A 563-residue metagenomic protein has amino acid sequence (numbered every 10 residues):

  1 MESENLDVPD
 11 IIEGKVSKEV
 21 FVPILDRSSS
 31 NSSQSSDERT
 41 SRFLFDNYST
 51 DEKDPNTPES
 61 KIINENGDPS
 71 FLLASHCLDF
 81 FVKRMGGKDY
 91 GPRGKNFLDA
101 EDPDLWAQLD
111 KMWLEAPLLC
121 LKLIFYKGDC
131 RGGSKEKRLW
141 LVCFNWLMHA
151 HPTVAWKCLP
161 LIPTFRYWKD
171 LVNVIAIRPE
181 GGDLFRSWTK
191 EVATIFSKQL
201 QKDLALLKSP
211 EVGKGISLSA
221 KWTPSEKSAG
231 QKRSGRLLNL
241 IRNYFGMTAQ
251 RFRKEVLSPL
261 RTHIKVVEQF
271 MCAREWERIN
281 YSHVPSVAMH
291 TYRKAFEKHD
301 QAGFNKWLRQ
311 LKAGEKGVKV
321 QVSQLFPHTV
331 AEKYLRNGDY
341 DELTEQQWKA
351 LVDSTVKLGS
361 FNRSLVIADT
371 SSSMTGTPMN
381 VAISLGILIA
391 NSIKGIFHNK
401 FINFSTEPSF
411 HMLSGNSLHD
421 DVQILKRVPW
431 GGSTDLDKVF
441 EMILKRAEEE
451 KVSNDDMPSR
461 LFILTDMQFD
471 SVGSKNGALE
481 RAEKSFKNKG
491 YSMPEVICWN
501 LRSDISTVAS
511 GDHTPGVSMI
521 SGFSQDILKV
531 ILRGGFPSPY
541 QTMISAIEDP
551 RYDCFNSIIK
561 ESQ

Functional and structural regions predicted by a protein language model:
E2-V381, N391-Q563: Long lumenal/extracellular ectodomains of secretory and single-pass membrane proteins
